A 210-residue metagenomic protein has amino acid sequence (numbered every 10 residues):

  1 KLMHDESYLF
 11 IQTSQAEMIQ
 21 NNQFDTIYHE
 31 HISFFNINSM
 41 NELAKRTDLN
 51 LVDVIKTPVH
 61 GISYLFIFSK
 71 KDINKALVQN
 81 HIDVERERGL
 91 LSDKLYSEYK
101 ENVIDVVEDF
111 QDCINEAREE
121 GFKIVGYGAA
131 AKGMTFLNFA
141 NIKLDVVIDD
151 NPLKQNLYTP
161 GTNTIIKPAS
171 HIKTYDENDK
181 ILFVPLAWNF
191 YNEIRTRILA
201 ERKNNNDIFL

Functional and structural regions predicted by a protein language model:
K1, T162-L210: Phosphate-bearing ligand-interacting subdomains that bind or position ATP/ADP/UDP/GDP/NAD(P) or nucleotide-linked
E6-S14, N206-L210: Conserved beta-strand signature within the Rossmann-like core of class I S-adenosyl-L-methionine
I11-S33, I37-S39: Short, glycine-/aromatic-enriched active-site segment of Class I SAM-dependent methyltransferases
L49-H60: Conserved S-adenosyl-L-methionine
H60-N102: Flexible, glycine-/basic-rich loop-and-beta segments that form/coincide with the SAM-dependent methyltransferase
E101-E120: A short, well-structured juxtamembrane/interface segment
I114-A117, G121-N138: Glycine-rich adenosine-cofactor-binding loop
D145-T159: NAD(P)-binding Rossmann-fold cofactor-contacting core
